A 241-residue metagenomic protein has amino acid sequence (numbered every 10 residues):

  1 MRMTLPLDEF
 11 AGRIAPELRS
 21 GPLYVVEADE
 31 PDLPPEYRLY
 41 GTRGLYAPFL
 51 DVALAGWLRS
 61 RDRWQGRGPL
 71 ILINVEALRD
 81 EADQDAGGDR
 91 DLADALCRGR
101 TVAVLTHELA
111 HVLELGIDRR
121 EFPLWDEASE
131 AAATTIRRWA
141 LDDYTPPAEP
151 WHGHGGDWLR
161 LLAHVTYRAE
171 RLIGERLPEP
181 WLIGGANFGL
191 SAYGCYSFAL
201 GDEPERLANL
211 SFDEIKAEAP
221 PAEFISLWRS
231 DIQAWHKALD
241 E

Functional and structural regions predicted by a protein language model:
T4-P22: Zn2+-dependent metallopeptidase catalytic core
L23-V25, L70-I73, L105-T106: Hydrophobic beta-strand residues in large extracellular and virion-surface proteins
L23-Y37: Propeptide-to-catalytic entry region of secreted or membrane-anchored zinc metalloproteases
E30-L33, L78-R79, R119-R120, P150: Short, solvent-exposed loop/turn segments at secondary-structure junctions
R38-G99, V112-T134: Active-site scaffold of zinc-dependent metalloenzymes
L96-G99, A103, L115-H164: Post-HEXXH active-site segment of zinc metalloproteases
V104-V112: Elongated alpha-helical scaffolds
T166-E241: Pan-zinc metallopeptidase signature
